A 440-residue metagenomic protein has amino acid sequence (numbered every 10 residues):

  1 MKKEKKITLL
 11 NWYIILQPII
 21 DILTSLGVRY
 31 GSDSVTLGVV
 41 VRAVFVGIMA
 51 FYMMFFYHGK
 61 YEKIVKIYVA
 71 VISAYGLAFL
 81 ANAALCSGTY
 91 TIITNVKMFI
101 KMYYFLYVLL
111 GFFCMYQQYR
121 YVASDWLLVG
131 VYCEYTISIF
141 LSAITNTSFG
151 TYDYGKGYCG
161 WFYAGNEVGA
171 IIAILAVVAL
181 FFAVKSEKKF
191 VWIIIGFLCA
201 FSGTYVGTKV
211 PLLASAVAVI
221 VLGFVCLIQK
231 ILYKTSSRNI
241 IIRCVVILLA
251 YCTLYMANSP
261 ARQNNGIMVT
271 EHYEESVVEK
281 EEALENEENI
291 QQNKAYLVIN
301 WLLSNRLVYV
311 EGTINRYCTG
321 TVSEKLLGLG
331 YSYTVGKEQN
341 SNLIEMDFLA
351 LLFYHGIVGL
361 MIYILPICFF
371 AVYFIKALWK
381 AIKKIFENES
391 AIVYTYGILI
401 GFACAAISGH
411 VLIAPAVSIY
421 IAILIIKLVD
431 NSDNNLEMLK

Functional and structural regions predicted by a protein language model:
M1-Y57, Y75-L85: N-terminal signal-anchor transmembrane segment
L9-L16, V372-S408, K427, N434-L436: Loop-to-helix entry and N-terminal half of a specific, functionally important transmembrane alpha helix in multi-pass
G27-D33, L37-G38, Y163-N166, I193-I231 (+4 more regions): Helix-loop-helix junctions and helix-breaking kinks within/between transmembrane helices of multi-pass membrane
V40-F45, I64-L80, T89-C114: Aromatic-anchored transmembrane helix interface
I64-I72, L110-F140: Interfacial loop-to-transmembrane-helix boundary motif in multi-pass membrane proteins
S124-F149, G165-Q229: Alpha-helical transmembrane segments of multi-pass inner-membrane proteins
F149-Y152, C159, L297-V358: Long extracytoplasmic/lumenal interhelical loops at the membrane interface of multi-pass membrane proteins
G223-A295, Y317-G320: A membrane-periplasm/extracellular boundary helix in multi-pass inner-membrane enzymes that assemble envelope glycans
